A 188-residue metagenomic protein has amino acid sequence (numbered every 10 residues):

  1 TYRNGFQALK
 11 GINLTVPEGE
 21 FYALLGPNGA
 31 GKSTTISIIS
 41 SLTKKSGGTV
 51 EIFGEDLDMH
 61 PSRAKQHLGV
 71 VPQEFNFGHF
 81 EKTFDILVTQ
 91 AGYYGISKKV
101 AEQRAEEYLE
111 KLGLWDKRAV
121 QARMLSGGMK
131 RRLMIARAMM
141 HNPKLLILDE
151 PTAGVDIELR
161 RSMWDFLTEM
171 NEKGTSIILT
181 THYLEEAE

Functional and structural regions predicted by a protein language model:
T1-G11, E18, P61: A short, flexible loop at the N-terminus of ABC-type nucleotide-binding domains that lies
G48-D56, R63-A64: Conserved ABC transporter NBD signature motif
V88, G92, K99-K117: Conserved ABC ATPase "signature" region
Q121-L125: Conserved ABC ATPase signature
I135: Hydrophobic anchor residue at the start of the ABC signature
N142: Conserved catalytic motifs of ABC-family nucleotide-binding domains
L146-D149: Catalytic Walker B motif of ABC-type/P-loop ATPase nucleotide-binding domains
